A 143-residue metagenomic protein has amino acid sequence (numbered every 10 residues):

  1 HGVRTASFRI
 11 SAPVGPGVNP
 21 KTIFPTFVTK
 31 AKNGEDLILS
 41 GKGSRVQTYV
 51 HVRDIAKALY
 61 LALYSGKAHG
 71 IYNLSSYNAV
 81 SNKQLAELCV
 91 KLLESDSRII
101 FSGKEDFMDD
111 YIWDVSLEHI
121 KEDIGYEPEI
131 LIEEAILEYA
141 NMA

Functional and structural regions predicted by a protein language model:
H1-P16: Conserved beta-loop-beta element that borders a ligand/cofactor-binding pocket
I10-S11, T22, R45-V46: N-terminal start-of-chain detector that recognizes signal peptides and the immediate post-cleavage beginning
P16-I23: Short beta-loop-alpha junction of Rossmann-like oxidoreductase domains
A31-A143: C-terminal substrate-binding subdomain of Rossmann-fold SDR/epimerase-dehydratase oxidoreductases
